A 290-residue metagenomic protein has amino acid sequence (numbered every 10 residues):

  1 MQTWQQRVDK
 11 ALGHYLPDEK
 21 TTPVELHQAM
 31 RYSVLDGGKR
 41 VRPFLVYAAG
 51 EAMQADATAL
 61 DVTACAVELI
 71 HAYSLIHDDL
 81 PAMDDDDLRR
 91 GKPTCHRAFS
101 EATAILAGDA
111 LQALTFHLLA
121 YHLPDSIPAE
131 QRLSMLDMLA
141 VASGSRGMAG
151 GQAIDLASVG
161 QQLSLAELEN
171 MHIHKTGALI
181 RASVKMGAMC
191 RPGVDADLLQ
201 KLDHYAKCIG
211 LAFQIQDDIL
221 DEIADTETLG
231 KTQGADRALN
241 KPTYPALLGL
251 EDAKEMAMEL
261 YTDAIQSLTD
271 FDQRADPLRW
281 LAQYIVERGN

Functional and structural regions predicted by a protein language model:
M1: Double-stranded RNA-binding/processing signature
W4-R7, L16, K20-S267, D276-V286: Mg2+-dependent prenyl diphosphate-binding active-site environment of isoprenoid biosynthetic enzymes
Q273, E287-N290: Generic C-terminal helix-cap and adjacent flexible tail
